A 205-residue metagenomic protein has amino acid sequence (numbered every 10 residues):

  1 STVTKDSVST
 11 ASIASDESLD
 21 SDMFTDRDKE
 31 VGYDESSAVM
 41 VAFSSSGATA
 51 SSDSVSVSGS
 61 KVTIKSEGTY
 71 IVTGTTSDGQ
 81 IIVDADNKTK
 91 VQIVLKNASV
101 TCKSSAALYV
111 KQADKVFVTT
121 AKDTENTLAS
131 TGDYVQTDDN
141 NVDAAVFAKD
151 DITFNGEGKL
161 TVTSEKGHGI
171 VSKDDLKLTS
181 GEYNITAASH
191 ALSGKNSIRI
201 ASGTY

Functional and structural regions predicted by a protein language model:
S1-Y205: A composition-driven surface/loop motif
